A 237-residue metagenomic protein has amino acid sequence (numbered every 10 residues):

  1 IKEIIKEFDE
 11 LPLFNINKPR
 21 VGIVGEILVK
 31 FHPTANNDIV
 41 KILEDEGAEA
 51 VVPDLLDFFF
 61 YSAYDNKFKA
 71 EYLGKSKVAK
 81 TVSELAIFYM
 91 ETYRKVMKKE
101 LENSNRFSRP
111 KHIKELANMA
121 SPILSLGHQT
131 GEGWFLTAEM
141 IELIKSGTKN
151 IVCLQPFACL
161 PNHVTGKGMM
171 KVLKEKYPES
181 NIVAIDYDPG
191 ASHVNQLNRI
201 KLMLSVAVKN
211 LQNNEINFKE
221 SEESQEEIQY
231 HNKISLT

Functional and structural regions predicted by a protein language model:
I1-T237: An N-terminal assembly and electron-transfer interface module characteristic of large anaerobic redox and radical
